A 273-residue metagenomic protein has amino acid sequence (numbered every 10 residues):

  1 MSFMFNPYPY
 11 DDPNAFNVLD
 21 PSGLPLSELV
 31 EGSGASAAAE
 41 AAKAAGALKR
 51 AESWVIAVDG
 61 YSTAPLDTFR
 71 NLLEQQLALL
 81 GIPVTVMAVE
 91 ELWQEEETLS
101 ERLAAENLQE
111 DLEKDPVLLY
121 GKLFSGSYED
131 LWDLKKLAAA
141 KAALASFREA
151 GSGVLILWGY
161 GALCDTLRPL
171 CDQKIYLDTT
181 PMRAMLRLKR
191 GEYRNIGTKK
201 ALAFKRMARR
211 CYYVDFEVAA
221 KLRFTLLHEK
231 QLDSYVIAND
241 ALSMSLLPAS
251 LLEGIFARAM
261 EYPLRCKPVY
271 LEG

Functional and structural regions predicted by a protein language model:
M1-A51, T68-L72, Q76-A78, M182 (+2 more regions): NTP-dependent small-molecule kinase module
S2-A37, I82-V154: ATP-dependent small-molecule kinase phosphotransfer cores that center on conserved nucleotide phosphate-binding segments
R50-W54, G151: A short, charged/proline- and glycine-enriched loop that marks the coil->beta-strand transition at the N-terminal
V55-G60: Short hydrophobic/aromatic beta-strand immediately N-terminal to the Walker A/P-loop
Y61, V89-E90, W158-Y160, N239: Fold-independent oxyanion-binding glycine-rich loops and adjacent beta-strand/coil segments at enzyme active sites
A64-P65: Conserved glycine(s) of the Walker
L80, K141-G197: ATP-dependent NMP and nucleoside kinases share a basic, alpha-helical "lid"
L202-Y213: Conserved segment of the helicase C-terminal RecA-like domain
